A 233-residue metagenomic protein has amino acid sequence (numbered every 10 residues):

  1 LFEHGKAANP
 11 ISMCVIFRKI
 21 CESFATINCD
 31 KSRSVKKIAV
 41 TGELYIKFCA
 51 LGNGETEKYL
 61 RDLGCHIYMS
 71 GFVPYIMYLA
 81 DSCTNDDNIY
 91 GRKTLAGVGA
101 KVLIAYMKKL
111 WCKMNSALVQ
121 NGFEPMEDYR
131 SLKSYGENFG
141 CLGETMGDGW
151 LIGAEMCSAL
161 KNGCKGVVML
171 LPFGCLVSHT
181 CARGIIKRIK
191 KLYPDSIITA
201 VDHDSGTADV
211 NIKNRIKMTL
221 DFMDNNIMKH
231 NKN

Functional and structural regions predicted by a protein language model:
L1-N233: An N-terminal assembly and electron-transfer interface module characteristic of large anaerobic redox and radical
